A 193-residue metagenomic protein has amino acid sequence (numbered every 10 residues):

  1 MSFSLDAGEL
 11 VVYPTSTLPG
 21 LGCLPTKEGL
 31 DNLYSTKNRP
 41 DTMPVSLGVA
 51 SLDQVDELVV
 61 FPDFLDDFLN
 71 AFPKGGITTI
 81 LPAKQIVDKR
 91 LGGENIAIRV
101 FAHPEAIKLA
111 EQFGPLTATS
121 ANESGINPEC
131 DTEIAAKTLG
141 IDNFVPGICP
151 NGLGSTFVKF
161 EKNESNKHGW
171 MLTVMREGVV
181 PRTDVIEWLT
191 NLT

Functional and structural regions predicted by a protein language model:
M1-T193: Active-site-adjacent structural elements in enzyme catalytic cores
